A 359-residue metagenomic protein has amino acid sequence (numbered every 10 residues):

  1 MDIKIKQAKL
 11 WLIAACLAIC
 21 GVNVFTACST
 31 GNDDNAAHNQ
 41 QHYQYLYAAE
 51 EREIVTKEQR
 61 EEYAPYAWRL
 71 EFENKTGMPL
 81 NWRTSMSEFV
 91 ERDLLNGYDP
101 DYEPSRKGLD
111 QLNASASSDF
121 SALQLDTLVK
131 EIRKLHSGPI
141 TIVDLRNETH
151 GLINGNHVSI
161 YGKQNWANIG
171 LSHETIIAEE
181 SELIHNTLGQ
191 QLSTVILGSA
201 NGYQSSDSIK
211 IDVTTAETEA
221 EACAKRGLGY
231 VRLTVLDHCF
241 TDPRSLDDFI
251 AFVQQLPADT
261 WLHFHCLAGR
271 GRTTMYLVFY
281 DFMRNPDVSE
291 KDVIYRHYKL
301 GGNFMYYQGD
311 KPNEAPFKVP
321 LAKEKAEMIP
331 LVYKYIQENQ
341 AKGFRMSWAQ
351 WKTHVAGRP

Functional and structural regions predicted by a protein language model:
D2-I13: Bacterial N-terminal signal peptides that target proteins for export
W11-N23: Bacterial N-terminal signal peptides
C28-H263, M275-P359: Cys-dependent protein tyrosine phosphatase-like superfamily
G269: Conserved G/P- and acidic residue-centered "switch" motifs that form tight phosphate/ATP-binding loops in soluble
R272: Catalytic Zn2+-binding segment of zinc metalloproteases
